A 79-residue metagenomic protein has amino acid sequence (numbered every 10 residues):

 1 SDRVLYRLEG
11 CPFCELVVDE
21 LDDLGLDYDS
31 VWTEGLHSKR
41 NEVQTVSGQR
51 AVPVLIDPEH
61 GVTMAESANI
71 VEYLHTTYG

Functional and structural regions predicted by a protein language model:
S1-G79: GST-like domain detector, emphasizing the conserved glutathione-binding G-site in the N-terminal thioredoxin-like
